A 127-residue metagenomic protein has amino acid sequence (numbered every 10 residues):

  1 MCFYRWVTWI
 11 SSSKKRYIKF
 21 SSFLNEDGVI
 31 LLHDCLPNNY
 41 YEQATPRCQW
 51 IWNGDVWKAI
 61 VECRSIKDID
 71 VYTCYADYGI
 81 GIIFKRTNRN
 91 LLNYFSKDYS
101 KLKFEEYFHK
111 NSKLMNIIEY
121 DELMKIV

Functional and structural regions predicted by a protein language model:
M1-F3: Short SAM/SAH-binding signature in class I
R5-T8: Switch II (G3) loop of P-loop NTPases
S11-V127: C-terminal substrate-binding/active-site "lid" region of AdoMet-derived donor-dependent transferases
